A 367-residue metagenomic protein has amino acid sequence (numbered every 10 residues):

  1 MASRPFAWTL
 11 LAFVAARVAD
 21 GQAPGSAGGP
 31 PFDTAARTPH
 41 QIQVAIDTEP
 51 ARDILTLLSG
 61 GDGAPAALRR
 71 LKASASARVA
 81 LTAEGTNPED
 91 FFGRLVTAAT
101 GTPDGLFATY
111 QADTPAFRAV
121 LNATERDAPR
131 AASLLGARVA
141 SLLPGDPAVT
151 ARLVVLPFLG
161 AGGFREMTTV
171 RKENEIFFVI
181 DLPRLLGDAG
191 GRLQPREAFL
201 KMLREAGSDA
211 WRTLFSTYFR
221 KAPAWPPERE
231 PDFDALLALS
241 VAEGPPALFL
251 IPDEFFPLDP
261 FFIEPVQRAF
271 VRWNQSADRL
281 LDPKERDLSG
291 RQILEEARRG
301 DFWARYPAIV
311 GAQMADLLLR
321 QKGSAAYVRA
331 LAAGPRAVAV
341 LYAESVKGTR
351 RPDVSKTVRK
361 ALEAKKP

Functional and structural regions predicted by a protein language model:
M1-W8: Bacterial N-terminal signal peptides that target proteins for export
L11-D20: Hydrophobic h-region of N-terminal signal peptides that target proteins for export in Gram-negative bacteria
Q22-F164, T168-E173: Non-catalytic architectural context of zinc metalloproteases
G29-G63, L214-L281, G348-P352, T357: Post-HExxH zinc-binding segment in Zn-dependent metallohydrolases
I54-G61, S74, L142, T213 (+6 more regions): Structured segments of extracytoplasmic/periplasmic soluble domains in secreted or envelope-associated proteins
L71, A222-D232, Y327-A333: Extended, well-ordered alpha-helical scaffold segments
T102-D259: Acidic/His-rich structured neighborhood in mature extracellular/periplasmic domains
P260-P367: Pan-zinc metallopeptidase signature
